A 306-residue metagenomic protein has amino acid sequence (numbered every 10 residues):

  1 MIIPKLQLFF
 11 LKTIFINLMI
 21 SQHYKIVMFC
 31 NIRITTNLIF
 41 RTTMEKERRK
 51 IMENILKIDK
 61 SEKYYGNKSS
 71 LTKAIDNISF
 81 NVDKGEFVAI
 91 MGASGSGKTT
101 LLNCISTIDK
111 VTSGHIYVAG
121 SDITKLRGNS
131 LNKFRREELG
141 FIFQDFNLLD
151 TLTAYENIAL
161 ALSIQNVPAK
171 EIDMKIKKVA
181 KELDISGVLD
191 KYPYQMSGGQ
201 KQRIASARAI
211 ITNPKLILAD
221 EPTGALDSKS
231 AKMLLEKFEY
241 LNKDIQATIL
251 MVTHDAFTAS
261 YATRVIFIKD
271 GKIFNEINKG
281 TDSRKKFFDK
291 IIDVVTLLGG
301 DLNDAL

Functional and structural regions predicted by a protein language model:
M91-A93: The feature captures the beta-strand-to-loop junction immediately N-terminal to the Walker
G114-D122: Conserved ABC transporter NBD signature motif
L152-L160: Short coil-to-helix segment of the ABC ATPase nucleotide-binding domain corresponding to the Q-loop/switch region
Y192-M196, Q200-Q202: Conserved ABC ATPase signature
I211-K215: A short, proline-enriched helix->beta-strand linker immediately N-terminal to the Walker B motif in ABC-type P-loop
I217-D220: Catalytic Walker B motif of ABC-type/P-loop ATPase nucleotide-binding domains
K272-L297: Conserved beta-strand-loop-alpha-helix hinge in the C-terminal portion of ABC ATPase nucleotide-binding domains
